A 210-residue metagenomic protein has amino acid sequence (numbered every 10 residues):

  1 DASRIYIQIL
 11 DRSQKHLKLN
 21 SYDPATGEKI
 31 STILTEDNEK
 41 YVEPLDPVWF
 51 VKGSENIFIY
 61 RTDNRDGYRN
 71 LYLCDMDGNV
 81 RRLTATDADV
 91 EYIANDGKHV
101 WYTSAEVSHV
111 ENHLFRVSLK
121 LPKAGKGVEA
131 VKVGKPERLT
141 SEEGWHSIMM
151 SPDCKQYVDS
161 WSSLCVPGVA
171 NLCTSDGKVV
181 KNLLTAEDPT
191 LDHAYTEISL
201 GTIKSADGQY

Functional and structural regions predicted by a protein language model:
D1-S21, K29-E39, E43-D46, E91-Y92 (+2 more regions): Non-catalytic accessory segments flanking enzyme active sites
S3, E55-N56, K98, K155: Short coil/turn segments that connect the beta-strands within blades of beta-propeller domains
H16-K18, Y68-N70, E111-H113, P167: A detector of repeated loop/turn-to-beta-strand junctions in beta-rich toroidal repeat architectures
N20-G27, L73-M76, F115-K120, C173-T174: Beta-propeller blade signature
S31, R69-A85: Polyanionic (Asp/Glu-rich) segments that form extended negatively charged tracts
V51, A94-D96, S151: Structural WD40 beta-propeller signal
G53-T62, D66, N95: Loop/turn-rich, solvent-exposed surfaces of beta-rich toroidal or solenoidal domains
L121-V133: Intrinsically disordered, low-complexity terminal tails and inter-domain linkers enriched for S/T/G/P/D/E
